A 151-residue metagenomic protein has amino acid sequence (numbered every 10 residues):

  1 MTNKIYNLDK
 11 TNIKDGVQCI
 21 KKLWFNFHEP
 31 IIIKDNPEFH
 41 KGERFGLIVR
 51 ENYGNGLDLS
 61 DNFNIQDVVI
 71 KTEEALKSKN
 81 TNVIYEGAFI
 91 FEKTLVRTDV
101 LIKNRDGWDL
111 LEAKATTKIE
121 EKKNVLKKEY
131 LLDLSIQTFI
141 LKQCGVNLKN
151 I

Functional and structural regions predicted by a protein language model:
M1-G107: Metal-dependent nuclease catalytic cores that hydrolyze phosphodiester bonds in DNA/RNA, characterized by
L76-I151: Mg2+/Mn2+-dependent nuclease catalytic core
